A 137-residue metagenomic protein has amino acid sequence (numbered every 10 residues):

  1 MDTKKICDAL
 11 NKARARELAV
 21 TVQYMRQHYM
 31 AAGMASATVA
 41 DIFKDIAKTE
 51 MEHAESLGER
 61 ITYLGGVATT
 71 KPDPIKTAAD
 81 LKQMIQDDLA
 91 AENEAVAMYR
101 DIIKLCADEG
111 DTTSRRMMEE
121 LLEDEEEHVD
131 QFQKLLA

Functional and structural regions predicted by a protein language model:
M1-A137: Iron-associated oxidoreductase/ferritin-like identity signal
